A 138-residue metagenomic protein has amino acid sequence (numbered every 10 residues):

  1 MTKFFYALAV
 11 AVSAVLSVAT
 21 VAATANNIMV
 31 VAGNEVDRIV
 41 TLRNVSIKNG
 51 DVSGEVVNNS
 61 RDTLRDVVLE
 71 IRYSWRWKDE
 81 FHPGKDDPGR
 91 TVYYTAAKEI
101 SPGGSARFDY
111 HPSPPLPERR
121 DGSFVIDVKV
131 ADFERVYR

Functional and structural regions predicted by a protein language model:
M1-A9: Bacterial N-terminal signal peptides that target proteins for export
L8-S17: Bacterial N-terminal signal peptides
T24-S53, V136-Y137: Low-complexity, acidic Ser/Thr/Pro/Gly-rich terminal tails and inter-domain linkers that flank the onset of structured
L42-R43, Y94-I100: Beta-strand-rich interaction surfaces with strong enrichment in secreted/lumenal proteins
V56-R61: Asparagine-centered strand-capping/turn motif at beta-strand->loop junctions
T63-D66: Short acidic/proline- and small/hydrophobic-mixed sequence motifs that coincide with surface turns and coil-to-beta
E80-T95: Short beta-strand and strand-turn-strand segments in soluble, beta-rich domains
D87-G89, S101-R138: Terminal connector regions
